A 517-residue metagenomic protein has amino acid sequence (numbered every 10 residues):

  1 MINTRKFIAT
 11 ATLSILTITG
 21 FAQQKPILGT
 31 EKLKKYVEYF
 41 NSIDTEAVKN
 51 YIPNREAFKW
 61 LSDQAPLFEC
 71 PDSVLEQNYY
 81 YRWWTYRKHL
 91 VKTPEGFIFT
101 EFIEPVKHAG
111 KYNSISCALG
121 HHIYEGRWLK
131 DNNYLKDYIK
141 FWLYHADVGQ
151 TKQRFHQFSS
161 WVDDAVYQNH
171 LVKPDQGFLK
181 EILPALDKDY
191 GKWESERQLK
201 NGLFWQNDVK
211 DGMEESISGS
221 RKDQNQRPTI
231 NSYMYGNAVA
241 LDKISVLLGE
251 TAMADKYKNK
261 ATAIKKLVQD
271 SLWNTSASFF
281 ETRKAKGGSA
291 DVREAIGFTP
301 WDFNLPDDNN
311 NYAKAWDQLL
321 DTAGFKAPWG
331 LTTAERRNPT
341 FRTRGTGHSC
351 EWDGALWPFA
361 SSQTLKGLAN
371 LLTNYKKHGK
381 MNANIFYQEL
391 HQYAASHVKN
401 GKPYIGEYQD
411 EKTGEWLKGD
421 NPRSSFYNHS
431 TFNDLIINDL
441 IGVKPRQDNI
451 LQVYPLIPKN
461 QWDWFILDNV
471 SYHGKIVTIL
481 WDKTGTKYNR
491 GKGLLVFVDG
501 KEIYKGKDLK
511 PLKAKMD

Functional and structural regions predicted by a protein language model:
M1-K25: Bacterial Sec-dependent N-terminal signal peptides
A22-G110, L171, Q176-F178, D187-K192 (+4 more regions): Acidic/polar, glycine-enriched structural segments that form the non-catalytic walls/loops of the carbohydrate-binding
K25-K49, E56-K59, V148-S160, G191-K260 (+5 more regions): The feature captures the catalytic groove of carbohydrate-active enzymes
L61-S73, G120-D131, V162-F178, S232-T251 (+3 more regions): Well-ordered alpha-helical scaffold segments within catalytic/enzyme domains
S73-K111, W128-K152, S195-Q226, K266-L356 (+3 more regions): Extended glycan-interaction surfaces of carbohydrate-active proteins
Y81-K88, F141, Q168, A185-E196 (+4 more regions): Alpha-helical scaffold segments in carbohydrate-active enzymes
L248-K284, A313-K475: Non-catalytic carbohydrate-binding regions of carbohydrate-active enzymes
Q461-D499: Carbohydrate-binding surface patches
